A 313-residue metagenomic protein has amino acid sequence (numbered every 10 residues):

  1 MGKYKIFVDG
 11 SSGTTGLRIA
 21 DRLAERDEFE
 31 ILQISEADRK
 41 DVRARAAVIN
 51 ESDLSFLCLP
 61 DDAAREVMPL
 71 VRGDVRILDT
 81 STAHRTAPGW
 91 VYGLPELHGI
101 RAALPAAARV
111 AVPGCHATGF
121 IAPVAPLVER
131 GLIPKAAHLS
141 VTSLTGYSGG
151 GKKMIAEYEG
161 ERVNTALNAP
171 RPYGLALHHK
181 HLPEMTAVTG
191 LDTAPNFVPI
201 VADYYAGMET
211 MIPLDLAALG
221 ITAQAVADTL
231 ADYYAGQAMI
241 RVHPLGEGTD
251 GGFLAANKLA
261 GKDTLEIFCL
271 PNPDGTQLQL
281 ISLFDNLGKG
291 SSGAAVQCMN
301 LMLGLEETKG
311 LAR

Functional and structural regions predicted by a protein language model:
M1-Y173, L270-P273, K309: N-terminal Rossmann-like NAD(P) cofactor-binding subdomain of oxidoreductases, focused on the glycine-rich
D9-A46, A137-H138, T142-S143, Y147-L280: C-terminal substrate-binding/catalytic lobe of Rossmann-fold NAD(P)-dependent oxidoreductases
L97-A102, R109, K152, H178-K180 (+3 more regions): Short capping/connector residues at structural and topological boundaries
V110, V226-T229, A295: PAPS/PAP-binding and catalytic site of the sulfotransferase fold
G119-F120, T222, G290-S291: Secondary-structure boundary/capping motif
P126-R130, D215, C298-L305: Active-site catalytic microenvironments for nucleophilic, acid-base chemistry
N257-R313: C-terminal helical cap and adjacent loop that interface with cofactors, partners, or active-site loops
